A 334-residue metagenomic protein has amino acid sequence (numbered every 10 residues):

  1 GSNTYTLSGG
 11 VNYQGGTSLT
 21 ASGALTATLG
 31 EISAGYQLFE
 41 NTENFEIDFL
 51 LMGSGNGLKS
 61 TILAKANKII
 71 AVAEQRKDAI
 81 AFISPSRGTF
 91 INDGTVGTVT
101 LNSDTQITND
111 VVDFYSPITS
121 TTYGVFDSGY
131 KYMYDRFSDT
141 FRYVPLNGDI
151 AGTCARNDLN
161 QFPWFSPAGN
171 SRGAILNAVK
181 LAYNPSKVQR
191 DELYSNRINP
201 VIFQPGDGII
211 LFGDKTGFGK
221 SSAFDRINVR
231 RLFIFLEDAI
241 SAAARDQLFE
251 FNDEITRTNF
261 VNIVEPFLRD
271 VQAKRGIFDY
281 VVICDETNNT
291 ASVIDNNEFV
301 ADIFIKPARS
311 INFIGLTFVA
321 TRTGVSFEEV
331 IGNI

Functional and structural regions predicted by a protein language model:
G1-I334: Structured, hydrophobic secondary-structure cores that serve as assembly/anchoring elements
